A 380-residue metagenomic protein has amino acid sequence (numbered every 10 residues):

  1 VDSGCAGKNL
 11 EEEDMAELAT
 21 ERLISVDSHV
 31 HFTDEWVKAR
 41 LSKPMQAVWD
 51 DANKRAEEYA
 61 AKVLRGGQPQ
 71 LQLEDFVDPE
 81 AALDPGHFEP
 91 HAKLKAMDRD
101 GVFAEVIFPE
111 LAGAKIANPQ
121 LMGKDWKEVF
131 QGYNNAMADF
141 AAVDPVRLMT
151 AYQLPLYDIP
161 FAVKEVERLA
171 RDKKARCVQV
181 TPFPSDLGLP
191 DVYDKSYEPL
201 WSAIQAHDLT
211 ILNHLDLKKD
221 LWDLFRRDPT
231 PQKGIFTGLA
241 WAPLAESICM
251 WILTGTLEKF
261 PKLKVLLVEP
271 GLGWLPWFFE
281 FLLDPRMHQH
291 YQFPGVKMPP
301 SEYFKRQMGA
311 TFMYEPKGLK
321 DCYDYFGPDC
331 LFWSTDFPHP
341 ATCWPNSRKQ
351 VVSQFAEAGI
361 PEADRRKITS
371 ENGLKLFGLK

Functional and structural regions predicted by a protein language model:
N9-I24, D34-R99, F103-A104, N135-V143 (+8 more regions): Mid-to-C-terminal alpha-helical segments outside catalytic/metal-binding sites
I24-V26, E105-I107, T150-Y152, V178-V180 (+4 more regions): Hydrophobic faces of well-ordered beta-strands that scaffold small-molecule active sites in alpha/beta enzyme cores
H29-H31, F183, D216-L217, G271 (+1 more regions): Catalytic metal-binding/acid-base residues of hydrolase active sites
F88-P90, R99-S247: Active-site gating/metal-coordination segments in enzymes
K173-R176, H207-T210, P229-Q232, F260-L263 (+2 more regions): Glycine-enriched alpha-helix->loop->beta-strand junction motifs that scaffold or abut catalytic
I211, L215-K219, I252-S301, K305: Aromatic-lined glycan-binding groove of carbohydrate-active enzymes
L239-S247, H290-K320: Aromatic-anchored helix/helix-loop segment that forms the rim or "lid" of small-molecule/cofactor binding pockets
